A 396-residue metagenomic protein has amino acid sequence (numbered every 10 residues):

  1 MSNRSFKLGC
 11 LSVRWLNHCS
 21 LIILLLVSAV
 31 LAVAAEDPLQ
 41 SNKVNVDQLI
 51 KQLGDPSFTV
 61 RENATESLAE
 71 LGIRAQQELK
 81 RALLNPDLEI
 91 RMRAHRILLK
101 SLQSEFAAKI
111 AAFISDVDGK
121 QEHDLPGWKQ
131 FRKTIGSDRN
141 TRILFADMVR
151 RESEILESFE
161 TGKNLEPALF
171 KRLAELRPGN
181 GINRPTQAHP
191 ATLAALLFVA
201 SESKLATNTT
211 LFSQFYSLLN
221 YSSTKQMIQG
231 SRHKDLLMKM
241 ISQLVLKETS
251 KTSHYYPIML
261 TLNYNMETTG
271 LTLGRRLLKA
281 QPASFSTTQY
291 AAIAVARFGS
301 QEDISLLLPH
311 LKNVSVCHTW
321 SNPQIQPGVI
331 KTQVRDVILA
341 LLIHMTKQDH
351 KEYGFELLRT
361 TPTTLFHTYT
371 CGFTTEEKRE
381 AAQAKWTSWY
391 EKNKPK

Functional and structural regions predicted by a protein language model:
M1-W15: N-terminal secretory signal peptides that target proteins for export/translocation
S5, C19-S20, L39, S57: Intrinsic disorder/low-complexity detector
F6-K7, L21, Q77-L79: Intrinsic structural disorder/low-complexity segments
C10-V13, S20, S67: A periodicity- and composition-biased signal for non-globular, repetitive helical segments
S12, S28-A34: Residue-level detector of intrinsically disordered, flexible termini and proteolytic processing junctions
N17-V30: Bacterial N-terminal signal peptides
A32-Q289, R297-Q301, S305-K396: Extended repeat-based scaffolds of very large eukaryotic assembly and lipid-transport proteins
